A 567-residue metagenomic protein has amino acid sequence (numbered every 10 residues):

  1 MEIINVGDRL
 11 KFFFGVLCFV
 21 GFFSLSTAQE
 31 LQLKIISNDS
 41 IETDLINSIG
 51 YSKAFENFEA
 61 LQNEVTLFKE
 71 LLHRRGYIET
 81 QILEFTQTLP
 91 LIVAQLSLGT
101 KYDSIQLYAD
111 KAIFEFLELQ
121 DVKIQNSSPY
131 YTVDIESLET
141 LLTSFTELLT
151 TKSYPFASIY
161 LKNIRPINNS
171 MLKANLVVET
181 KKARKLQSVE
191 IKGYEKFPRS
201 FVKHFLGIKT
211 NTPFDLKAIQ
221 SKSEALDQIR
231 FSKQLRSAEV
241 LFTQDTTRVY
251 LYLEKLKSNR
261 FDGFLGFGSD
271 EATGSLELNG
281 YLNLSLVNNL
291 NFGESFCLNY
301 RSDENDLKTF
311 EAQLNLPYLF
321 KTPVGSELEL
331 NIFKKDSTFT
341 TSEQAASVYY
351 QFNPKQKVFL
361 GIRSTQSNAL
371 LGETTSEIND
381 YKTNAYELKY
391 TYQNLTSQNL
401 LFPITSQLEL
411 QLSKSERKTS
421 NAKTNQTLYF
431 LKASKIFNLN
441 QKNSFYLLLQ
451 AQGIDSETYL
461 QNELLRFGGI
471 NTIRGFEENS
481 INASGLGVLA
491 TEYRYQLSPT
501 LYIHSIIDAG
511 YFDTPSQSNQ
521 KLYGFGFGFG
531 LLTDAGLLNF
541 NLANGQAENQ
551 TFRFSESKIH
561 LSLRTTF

Functional and structural regions predicted by a protein language model:
M1-K34, F567: Bacterial Sec-dependent N-terminal signal peptides
F22, G99, N211, A272-T273 (+4 more regions): A generic structural signal for short coil/turn motifs at secondary-structure boundaries
Q29-S40, S48-S269, N283, C297-D306 (+1 more regions): Periplasmic polypeptide-binding modules associated with outer-membrane biogenesis and secretion
L31-I35, I82, A94, I105-L107 (+13 more regions): Hydrophobic beta-strand residues in large extracellular and virion-surface proteins
Q81, F156, T341-E343, L428: Amphipathic hydrophobic-ligand
T86-T88, N168, N353, N440 (+1 more regions): Residue-level recognition of beta-strand termini and adjacent short loop/turns
L216-A218, K222-E409, I436-F437, R466-I470 (+4 more regions): Gram-negative/organellar outer-membrane beta-barrel architecture
N279-N283, C297-N299, E311, S406-F567: C-terminal transmembrane beta-barrel domains of outer membrane proteins
